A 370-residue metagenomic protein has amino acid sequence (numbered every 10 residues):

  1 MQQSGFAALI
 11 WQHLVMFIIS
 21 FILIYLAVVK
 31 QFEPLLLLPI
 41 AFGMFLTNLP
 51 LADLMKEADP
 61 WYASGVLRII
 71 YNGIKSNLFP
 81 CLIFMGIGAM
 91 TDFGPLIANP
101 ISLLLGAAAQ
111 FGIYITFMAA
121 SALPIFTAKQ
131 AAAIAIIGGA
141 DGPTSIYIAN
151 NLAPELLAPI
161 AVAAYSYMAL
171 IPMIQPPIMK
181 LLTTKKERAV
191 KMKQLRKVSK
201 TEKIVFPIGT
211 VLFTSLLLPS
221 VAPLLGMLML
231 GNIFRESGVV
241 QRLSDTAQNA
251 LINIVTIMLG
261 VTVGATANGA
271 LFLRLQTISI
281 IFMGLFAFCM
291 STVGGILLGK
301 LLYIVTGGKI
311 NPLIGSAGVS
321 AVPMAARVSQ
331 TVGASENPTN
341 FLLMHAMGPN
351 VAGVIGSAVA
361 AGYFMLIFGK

Functional and structural regions predicted by a protein language model:
M1-Y62: N-terminal alpha-helical transmembrane segments of multi-pass membrane transport and channel/translocase proteins
G5-M16, R68-I83, A128-I136, Y165 (+3 more regions): Structural signature of hydrophobic alpha-helical transmembrane segments
L23, L46, G73-I97, G231-F234 (+1 more regions): Hydrophobic transmembrane alpha-helices of secondary-active transporters and Na+-translocating membrane complexes
N72, S76-N77, F84-M90, L105-I115 (+4 more regions): Alpha-helical membrane segments and immediately flanking helix-loop junctions that form or couple to the substrate/ion
P95-F117, N268-G295, A346-N350: Entry/N-cap segments of selected transmembrane alpha helices and their immediately preceding amphipathic helices
E155-M173, M283-S291, I314-A317: Alpha-helical transmembrane segments
A163-V239: Membrane-embedded hairpin module used as a gating/binding unit in multi-pass transport and secretion proteins
V211-G295: Transmembrane helical segments that form the transport core of multi-pass membrane transport proteins
